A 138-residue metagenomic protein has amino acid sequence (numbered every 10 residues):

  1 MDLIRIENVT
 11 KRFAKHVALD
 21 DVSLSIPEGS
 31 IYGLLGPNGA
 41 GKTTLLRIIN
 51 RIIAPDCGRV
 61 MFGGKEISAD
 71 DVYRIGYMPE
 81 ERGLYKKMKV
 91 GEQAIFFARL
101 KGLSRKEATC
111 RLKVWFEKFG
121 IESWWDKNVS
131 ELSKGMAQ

Functional and structural regions predicted by a protein language model:
H16-V17, A69: Short coil-to-beta microelement around the adenine-binding A-loop and adjacent beta1/P-loop entry of ABC ATPase
P37-G41: Walker A (P-loop) phosphate-binding loop of ABC-type ATPase nucleotide-binding domains
N50: Helix-to-loop junction immediately C-terminal to a conserved catalytic motif
C57-Y73: Conserved ABC transporter NBD signature motif
I95, R99, K106-W124: Conserved ABC ATPase "signature" region
N128-G135: Conserved ABC ATPase signature
